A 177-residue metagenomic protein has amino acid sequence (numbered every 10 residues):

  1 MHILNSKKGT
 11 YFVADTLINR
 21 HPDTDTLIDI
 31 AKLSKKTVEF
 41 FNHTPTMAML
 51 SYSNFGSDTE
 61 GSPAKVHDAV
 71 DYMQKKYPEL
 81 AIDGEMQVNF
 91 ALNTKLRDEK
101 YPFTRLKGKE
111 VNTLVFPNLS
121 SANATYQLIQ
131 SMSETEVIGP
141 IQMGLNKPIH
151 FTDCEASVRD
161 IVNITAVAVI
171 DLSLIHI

Functional and structural regions predicted by a protein language model:
H2-T24, I149-F151, S157-R159, T165-L172: A structural-propensity feature for long, helix-poor, extended segments
I3-Y11, E39-N42, Q74-K75, T104-K109 (+1 more regions): Solvent-exposed alpha-helices and their adjacent loops that cap or buttress functional pockets in soluble metabolic
T16-R20, Y52-T113: Active-site rim loops that border cofactor/substrate pockets in soluble metabolic enzymes
N19-F41: Short acidic/Ser/Thr-enriched loop-to-helix initiation segments
F55, L119-A122: Short glycine-rich anion-binding loops that position phosphate/pyrophosphate groups of nucleotides and phosphorylated
A124-L145: A short, gly/pro- and small-residue-rich
I175-I177: Conserved small/polar residues in nucleotide/adenosyl-binding loops
